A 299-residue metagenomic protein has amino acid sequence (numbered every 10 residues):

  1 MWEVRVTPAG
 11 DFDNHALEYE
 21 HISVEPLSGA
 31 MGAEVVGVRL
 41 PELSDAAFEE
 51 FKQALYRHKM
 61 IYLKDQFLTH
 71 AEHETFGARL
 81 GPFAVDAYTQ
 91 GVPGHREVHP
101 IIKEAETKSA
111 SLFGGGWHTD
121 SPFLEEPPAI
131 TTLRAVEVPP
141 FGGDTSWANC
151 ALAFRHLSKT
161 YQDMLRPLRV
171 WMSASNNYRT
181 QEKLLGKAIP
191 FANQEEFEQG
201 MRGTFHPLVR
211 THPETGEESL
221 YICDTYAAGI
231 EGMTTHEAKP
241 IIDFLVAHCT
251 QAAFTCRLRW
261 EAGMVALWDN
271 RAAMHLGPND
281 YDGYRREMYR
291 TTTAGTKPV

Functional and structural regions predicted by a protein language model:
W2-V265, N270-V299: Non-heme Fe(II) oxygenase catalytic core, chiefly the N-lobe of the double-stranded beta-helix
